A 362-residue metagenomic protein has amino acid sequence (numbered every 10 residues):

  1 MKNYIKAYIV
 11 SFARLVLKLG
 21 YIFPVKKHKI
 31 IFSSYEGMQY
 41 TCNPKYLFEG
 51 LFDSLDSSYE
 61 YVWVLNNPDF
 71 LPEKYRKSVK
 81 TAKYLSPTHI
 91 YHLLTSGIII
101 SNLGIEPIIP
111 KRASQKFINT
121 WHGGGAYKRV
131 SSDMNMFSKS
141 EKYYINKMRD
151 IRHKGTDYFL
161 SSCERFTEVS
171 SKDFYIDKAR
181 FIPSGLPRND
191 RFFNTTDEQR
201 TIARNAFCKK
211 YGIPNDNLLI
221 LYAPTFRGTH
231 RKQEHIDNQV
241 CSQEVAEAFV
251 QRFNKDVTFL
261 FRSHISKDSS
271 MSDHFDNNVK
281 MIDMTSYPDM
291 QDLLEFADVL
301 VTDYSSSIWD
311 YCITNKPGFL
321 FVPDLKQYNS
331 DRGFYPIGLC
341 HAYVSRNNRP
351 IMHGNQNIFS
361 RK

Functional and structural regions predicted by a protein language model:
M1-G37, C42: Membrane-proximal basic amphipathic "stem/tether" segments
F23-I30, S114, N215-L218: A short, charged/proline- and glycine-enriched loop that marks the coil->beta-strand transition at the N-terminal
I30-T195: Active-site and donor-binding regions of nucleotide-sugar-utilizing enzymes
T41-L55, P187-D273, V344: Conserved catalytic-core segment of nucleotide-activated headgroup transferases in glycan assembly
S58-Y61, K154-F159, V257-F259, F296-V299 (+1 more regions): Short active-site oxyanion
A82-G97, L260, I265-W309: Donor nucleotide-activated moiety binding/catalytic core segment of transferases that use nucleotide-activated donors
I98-K128, S286-R332: A donor-sugar binding/catalytic signature common to diverse glycosyltransferases and related nucleotide-sugar
H274-N277, S306-K362: Catalytic binding pocket for nucleotide-activated donors in carbohydrate/polymer assembly enzymes
